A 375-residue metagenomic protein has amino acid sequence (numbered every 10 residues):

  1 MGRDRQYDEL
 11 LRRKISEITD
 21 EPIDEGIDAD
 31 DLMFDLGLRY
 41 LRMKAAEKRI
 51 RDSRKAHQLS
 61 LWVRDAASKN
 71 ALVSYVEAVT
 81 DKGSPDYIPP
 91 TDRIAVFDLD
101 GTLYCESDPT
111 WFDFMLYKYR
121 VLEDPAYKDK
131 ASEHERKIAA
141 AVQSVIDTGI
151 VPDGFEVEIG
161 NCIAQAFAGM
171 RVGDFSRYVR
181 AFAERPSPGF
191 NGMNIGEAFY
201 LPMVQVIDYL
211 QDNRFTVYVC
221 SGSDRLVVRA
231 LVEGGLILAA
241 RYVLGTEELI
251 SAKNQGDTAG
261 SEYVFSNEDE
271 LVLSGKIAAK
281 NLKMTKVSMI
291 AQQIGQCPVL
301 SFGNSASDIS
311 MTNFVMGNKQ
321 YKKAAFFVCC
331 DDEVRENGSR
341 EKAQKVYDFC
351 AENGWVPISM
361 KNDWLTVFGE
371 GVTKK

Functional and structural regions predicted by a protein language model:
G2-L99, S107, F114, V121 (+1 more regions): Non-catalytic pre-domain segments flanking phosphatase-related domains
L10, L36-L61, E77, S176-K375: C-terminal cap/substrate-recognition subdomain and adjoining C-terminal extension of metal-dependent phosphatase-like
D31, A66, A131-S132, E197 (+1 more regions): Serine-centered coil/turn micro-motif
A66, G169, M284: Electropositive phosphate-/nucleotide-binding environments in soluble metabolic enzymes
D108-E197, L201: A metal-dependent, Asp-based hydrolase signature
